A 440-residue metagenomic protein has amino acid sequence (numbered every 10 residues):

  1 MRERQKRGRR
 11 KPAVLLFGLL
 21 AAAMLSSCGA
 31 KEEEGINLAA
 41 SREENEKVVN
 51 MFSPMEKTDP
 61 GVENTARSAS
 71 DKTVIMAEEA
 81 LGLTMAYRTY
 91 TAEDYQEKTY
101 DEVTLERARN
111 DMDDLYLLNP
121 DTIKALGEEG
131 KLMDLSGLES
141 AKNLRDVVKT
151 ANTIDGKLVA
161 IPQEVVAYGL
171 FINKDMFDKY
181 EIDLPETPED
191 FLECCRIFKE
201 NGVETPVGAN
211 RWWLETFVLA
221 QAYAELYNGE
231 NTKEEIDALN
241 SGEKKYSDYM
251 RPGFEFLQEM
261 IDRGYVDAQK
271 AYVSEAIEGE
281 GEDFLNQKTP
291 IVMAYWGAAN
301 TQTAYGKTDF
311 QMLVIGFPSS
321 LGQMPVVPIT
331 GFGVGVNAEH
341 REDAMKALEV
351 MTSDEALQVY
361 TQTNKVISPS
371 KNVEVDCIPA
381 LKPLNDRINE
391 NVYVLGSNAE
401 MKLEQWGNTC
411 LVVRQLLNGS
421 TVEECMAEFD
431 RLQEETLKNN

Functional and structural regions predicted by a protein language model:
R2, F17, C28-K124, S319-G322 (+3 more regions): Conserved N-terminal structural module of periplasmic/extracytoplasmic solute-binding proteins
K47, S53, A80, Y180 (+1 more regions): Extracytoplasmic/periplasmic substrate-recognition and gating elements
T104-R107, D113-D114, K142-D175, T205-R211 (+2 more regions): A structural signal for short loop-to-beta-strand junctions that line the ligand-binding cleft of periplasmic/secreted
L118-Y168, D183, L192, L313-I315 (+2 more regions): Hinge/lid segment of periplasmic solute-binding proteins
K131-L132, A299-N300, T330-E404, N440: Mature extracytoplasmic/periplasmic domains
V159-Q163, Y168, L192-G242, T289: Extracytoplasmic/periplasmic solute-binding protein
D178, R387-N440: Conserved C-terminal helix/tail region of periplasmic/extracytoplasmic solute-binding proteins
L239-A271: Glycine-centered hinge/linker elements that transmit conformational signals in sensory and ligand-binding systems
